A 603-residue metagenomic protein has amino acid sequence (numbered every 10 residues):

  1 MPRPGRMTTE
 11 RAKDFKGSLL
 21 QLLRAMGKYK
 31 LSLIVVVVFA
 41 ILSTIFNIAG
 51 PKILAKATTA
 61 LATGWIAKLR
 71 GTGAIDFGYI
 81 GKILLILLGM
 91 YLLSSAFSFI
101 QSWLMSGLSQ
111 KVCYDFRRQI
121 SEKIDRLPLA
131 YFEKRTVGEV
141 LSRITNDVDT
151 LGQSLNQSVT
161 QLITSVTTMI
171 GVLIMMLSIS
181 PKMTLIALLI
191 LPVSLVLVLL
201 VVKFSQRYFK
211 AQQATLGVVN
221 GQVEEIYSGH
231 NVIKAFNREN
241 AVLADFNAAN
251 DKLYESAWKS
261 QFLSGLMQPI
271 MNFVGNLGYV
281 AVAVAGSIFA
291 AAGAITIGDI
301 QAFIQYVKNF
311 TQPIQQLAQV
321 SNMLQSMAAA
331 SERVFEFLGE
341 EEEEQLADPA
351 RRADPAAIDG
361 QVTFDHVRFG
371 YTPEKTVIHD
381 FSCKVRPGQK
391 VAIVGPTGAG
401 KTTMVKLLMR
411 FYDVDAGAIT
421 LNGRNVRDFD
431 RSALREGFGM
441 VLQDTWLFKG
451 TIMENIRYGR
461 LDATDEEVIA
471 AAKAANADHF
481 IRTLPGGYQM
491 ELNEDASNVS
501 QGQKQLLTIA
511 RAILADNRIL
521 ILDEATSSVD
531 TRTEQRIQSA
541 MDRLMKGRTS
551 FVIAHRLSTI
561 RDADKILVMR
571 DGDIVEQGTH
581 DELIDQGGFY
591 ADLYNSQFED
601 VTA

Functional and structural regions predicted by a protein language model:
M1-N47, A62-I83, I100-M105, S109 (+7 more regions): Membrane-integrated ABC transporters
P2-E10, Q110, R118-S142, N146-V148 (+8 more regions): Short intracellular "coupling" helices and adjacent cytoplasmic loop segments at the cytosolic face of multi-pass
G17-S18, M26, M105, D125-I170 (+1 more regions): Juxtamembrane loop-to-helix connectors within ABC transporter transmembrane domains
L20, L31-K56, L87, S102-S106 (+4 more regions): Alpha-helical segments in transporter systems
K28, L129-A130, N146-L155, V159 (+6 more regions): An intracellular "coupling" helix at the cytosolic face of ABC transporter transmembrane type-1 domains
K28, S32-I45, Q157-A211, V282-I295 (+1 more regions): Transmembrane helices of ABC transporter permease
G64, M175-L189, K259-R333, F337-L338: Helix-loop-helix
P355-A603: ABC-type nucleotide-binding domain
